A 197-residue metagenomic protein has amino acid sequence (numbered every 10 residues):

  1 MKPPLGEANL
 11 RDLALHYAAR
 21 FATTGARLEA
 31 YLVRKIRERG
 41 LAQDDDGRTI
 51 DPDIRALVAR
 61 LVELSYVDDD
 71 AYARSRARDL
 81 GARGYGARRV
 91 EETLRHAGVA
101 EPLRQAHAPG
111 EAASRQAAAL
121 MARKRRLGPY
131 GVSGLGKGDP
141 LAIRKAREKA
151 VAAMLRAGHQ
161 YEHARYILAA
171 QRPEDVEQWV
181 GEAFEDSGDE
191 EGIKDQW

Functional and structural regions predicted by a protein language model:
M1-W197: An alpha-helical, amphipathic repeat domain used for nucleic-acid recognition, typified by the mTERF helical solenoid
